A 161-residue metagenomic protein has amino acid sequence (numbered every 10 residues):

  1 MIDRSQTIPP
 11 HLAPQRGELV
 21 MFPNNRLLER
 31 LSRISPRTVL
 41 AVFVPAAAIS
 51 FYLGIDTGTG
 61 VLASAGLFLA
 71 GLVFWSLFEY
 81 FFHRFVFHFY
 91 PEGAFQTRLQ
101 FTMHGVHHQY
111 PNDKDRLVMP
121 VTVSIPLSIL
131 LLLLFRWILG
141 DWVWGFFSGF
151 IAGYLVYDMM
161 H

Functional and structural regions predicted by a protein language model:
M1-A152, M159: Non-catalytic, topology-defining segments of multipass membrane proteins
